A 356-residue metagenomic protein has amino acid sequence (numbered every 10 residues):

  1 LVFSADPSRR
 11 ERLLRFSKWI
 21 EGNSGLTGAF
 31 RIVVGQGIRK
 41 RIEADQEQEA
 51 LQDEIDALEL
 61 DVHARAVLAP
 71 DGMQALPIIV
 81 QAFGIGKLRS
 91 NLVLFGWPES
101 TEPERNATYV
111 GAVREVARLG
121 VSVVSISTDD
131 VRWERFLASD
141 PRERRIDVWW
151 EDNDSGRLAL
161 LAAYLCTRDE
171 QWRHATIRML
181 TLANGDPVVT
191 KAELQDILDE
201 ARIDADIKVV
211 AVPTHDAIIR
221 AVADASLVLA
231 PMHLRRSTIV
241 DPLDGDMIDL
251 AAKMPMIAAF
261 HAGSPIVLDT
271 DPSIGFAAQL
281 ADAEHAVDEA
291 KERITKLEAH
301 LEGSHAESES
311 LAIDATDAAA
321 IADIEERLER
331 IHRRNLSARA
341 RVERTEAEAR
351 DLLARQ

Functional and structural regions predicted by a protein language model:
L1-Q356: Membrane-embedded alpha-helical bundles that form conduits across membranes
